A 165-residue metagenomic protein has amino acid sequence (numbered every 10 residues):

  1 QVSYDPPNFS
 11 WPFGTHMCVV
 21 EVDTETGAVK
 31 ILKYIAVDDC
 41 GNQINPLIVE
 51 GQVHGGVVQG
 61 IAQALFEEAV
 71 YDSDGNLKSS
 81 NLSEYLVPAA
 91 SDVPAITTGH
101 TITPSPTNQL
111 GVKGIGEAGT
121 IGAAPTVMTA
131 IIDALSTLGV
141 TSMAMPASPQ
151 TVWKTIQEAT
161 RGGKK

Functional and structural regions predicted by a protein language model:
Q1-K165: Cofactor-binding beta-sheet edge motifs in enzyme active sites
